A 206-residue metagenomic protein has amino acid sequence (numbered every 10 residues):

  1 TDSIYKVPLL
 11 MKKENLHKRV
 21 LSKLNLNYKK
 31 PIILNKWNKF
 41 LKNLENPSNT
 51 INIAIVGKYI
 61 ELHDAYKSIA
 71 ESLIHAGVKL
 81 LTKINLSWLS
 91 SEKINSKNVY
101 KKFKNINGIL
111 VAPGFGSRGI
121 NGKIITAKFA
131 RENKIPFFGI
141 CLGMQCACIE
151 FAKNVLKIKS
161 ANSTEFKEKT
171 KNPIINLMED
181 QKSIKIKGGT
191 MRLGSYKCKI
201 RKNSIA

Functional and structural regions predicted by a protein language model:
T1-I205: N-terminal beta1-alpha1 cap of cysteine-dependent amidohydrolase-like domains
